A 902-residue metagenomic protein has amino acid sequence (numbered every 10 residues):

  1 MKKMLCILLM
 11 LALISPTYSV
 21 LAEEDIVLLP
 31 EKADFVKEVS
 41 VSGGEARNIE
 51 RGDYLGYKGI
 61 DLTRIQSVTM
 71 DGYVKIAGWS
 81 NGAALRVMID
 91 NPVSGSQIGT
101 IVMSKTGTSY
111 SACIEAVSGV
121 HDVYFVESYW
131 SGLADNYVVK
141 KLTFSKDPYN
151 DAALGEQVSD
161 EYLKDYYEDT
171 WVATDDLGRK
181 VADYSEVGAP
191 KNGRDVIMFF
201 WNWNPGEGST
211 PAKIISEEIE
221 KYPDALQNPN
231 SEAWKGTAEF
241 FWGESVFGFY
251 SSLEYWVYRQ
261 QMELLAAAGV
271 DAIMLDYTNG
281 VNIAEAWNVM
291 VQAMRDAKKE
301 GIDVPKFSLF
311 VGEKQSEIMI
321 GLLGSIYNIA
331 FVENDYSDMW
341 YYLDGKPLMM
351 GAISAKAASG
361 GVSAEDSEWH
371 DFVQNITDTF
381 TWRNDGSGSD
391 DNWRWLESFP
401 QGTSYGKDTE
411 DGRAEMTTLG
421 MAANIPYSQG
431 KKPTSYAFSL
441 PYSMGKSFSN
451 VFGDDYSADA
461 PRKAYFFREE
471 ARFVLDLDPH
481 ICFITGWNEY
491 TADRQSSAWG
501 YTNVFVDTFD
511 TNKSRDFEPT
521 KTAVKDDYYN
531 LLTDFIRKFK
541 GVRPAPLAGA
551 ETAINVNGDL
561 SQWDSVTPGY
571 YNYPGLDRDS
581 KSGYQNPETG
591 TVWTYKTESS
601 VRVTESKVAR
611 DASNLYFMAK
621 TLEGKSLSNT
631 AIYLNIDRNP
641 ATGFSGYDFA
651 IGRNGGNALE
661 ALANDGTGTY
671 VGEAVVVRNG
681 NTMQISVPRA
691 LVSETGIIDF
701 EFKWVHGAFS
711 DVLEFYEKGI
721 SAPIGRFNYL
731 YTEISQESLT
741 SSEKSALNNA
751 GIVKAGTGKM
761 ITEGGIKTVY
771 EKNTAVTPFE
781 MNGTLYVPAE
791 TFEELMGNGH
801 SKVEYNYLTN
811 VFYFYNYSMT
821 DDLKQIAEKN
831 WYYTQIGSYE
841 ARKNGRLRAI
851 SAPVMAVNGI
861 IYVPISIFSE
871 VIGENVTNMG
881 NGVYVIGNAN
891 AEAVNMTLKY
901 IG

Functional and structural regions predicted by a protein language model:
M1-M4, L8-L9: Positively charged n-region of N-terminal signal peptides that target proteins for export
I14-E24: Sec-dependent signal peptide cleavage junction
E23-E156, K625-L627, A641, R653-G655: Extracytoplasmic
S109-D122, V126-W130, T669-E694: Short, surface-exposed tryptophan/glycine-enriched loops that mediate extracellular molecular recognition
D151-N555, D559-L560, T567, G672 (+4 more regions): Glycan-processing catalytic domains of CAZymes
L547-N557, N635-N657, G680, R689-S745: Acidic/polar low-complexity flexible segments
G558, N614-L622, M683-P688, F792 (+1 more regions): Short, well-ordered beta-strand segments enriched in hydrophobic/aromatic residues
T589, Y729-G902: Primary recognition of N-terminal secretory signal peptides and signal-anchoring hydrophobic helices
